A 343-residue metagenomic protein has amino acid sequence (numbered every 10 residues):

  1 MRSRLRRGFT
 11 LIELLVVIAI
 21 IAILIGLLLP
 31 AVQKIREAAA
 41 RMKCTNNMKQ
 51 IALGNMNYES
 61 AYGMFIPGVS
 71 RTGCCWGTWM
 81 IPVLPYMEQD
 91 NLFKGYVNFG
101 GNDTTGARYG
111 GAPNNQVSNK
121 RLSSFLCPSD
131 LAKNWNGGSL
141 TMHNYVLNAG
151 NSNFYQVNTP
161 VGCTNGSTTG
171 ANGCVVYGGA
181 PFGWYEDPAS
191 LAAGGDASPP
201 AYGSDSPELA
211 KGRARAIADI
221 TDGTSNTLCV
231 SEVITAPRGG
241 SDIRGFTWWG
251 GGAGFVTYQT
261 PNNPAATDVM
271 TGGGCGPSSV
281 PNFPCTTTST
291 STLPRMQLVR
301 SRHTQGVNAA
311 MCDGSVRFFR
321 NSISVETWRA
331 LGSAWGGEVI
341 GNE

Functional and structural regions predicted by a protein language model:
M1-R2: N-terminal hydrophobic targeting signals that begin at the initiator methionine
L5-A40, Q50: N-terminal single-pass transmembrane signal-anchor helix
K34-E343: Internal low-complexity, small-residue/proline-rich segments
